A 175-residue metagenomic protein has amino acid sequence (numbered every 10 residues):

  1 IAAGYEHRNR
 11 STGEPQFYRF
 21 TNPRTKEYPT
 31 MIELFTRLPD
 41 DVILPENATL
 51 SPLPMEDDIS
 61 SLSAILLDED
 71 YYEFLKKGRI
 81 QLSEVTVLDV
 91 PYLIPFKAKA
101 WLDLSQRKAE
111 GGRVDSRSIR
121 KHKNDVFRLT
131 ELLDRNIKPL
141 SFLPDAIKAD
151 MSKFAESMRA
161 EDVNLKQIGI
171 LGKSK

Functional and structural regions predicted by a protein language model:
I1-K175: Compositionally biased terminal segments of proteins
